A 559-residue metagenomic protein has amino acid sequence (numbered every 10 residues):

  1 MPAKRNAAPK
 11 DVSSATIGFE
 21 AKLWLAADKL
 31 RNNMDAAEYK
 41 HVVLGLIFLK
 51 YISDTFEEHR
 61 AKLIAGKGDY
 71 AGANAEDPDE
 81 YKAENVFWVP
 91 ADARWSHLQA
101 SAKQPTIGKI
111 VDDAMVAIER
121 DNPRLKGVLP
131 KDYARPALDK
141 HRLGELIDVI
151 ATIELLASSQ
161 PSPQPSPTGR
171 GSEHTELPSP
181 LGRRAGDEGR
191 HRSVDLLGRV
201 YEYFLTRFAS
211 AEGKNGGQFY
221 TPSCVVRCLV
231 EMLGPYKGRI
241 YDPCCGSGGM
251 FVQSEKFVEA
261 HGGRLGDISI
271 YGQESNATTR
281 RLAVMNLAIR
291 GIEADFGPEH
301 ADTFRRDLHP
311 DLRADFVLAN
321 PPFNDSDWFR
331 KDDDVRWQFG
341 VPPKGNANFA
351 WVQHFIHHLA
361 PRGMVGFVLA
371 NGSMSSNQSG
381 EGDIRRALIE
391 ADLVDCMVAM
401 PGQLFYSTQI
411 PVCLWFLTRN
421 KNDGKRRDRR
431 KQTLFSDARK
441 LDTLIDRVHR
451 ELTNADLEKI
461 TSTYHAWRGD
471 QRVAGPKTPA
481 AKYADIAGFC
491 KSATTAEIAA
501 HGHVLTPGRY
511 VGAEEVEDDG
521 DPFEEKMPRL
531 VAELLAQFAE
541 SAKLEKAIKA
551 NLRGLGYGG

Functional and structural regions predicted by a protein language model:
M1-P161, E173-H174, G189-L233, D295-L308 (+6 more regions): Non-catalytic, mostly N-terminal accessory regions of nucleic-acid modification and defense proteins
K29, E38-Y51, L229, R280 (+2 more regions): Conserved Class I SAM-dependent methyltransferase catalytic core
N33, W328-N346, N371-E381, P401-S407 (+2 more regions): Short, contiguous acidic/charged loop-to-helix segments that flank catalytic cores in large enzymes
G169-G171, R183-R184: Glycine-biased, low-complexity coil/linker segments
N215-A319, N324-W328, D333-R336, G345 (+5 more regions): Conserved S-adenosyl-L-methionine
V252, R281, A319, F349-Q353 (+12 more regions): Feature representing long, continuous alpha-helical segments
R313-A314, R336, N346-N348, R362-M364 (+9 more regions): Active-site lining segments that contact anionic ligands and/or coordinate catalytic metals
S326-R330, G366-F367, S376-S379, M397-V398 (+3 more regions): Extended hydrophobic-aromatic, low-complexity segments
